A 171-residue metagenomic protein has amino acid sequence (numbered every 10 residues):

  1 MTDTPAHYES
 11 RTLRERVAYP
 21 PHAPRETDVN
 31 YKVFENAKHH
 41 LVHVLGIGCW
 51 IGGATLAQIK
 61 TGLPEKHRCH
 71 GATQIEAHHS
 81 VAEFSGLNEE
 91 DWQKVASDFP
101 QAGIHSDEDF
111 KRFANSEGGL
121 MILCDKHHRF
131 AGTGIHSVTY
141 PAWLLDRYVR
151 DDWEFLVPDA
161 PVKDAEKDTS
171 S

Functional and structural regions predicted by a protein language model:
M1-Q74, F84, R150-S171: A boundary/linker detector
D28-F34, G103-S106, C124: Short, structured coil/loop segments at alpha-helix boundaries
I47-W50, H78, G119-I122: Residue-level detector of short, conserved catalytic/binding motifs and their immediate flanks
C49, S106, I135-S137: Polar low-complexity intrinsically disordered regions enriched in Ser/Thr and small residues
L56-G119: Histidine-centered nuclease catalytic patch
K111-S171: A detector for short metal-coordination/catalytic motifs
